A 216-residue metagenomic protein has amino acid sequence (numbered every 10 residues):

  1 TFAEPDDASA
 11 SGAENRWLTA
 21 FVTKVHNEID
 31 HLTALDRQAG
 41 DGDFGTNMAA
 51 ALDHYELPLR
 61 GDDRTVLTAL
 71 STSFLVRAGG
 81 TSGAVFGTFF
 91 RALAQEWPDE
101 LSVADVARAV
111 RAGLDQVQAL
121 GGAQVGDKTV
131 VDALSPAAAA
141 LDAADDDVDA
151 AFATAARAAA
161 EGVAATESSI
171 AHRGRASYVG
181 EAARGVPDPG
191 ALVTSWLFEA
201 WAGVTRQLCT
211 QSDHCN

Functional and structural regions predicted by a protein language model:
T1-N216: N-terminal loops that bind phosphate or other acidic moieties and the adjacent beta-alpha structural core
